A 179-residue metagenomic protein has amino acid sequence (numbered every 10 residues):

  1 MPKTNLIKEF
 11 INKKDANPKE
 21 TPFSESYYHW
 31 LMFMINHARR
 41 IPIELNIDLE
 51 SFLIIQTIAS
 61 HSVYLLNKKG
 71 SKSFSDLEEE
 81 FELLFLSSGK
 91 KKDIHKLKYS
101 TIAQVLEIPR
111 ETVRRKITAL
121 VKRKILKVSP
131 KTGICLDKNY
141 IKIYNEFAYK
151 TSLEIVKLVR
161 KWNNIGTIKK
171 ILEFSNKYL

Functional and structural regions predicted by a protein language model:
M1-T57: N-terminal leader segment of winged-helix/HTH proteins
L53-H95: Short helix->loop/beta-hairpin flanking segments within DNA-binding domains
F81, F85, K98, I125 (+1 more regions): Short, cationic-aromatic polyanion-contact patches
I94-L106, L120: A short alpha-helical element within helix-turn-helix/winged-helix DNA-binding domains across DNA-binding proteins
E111-T112, T118: Key DNA-contact positions within bacterial/archaeal DNA-binding proteins
R115, R123: Major-groove DNA-recognition helix of helix-turn-helix-type DNA-binding domains
K142-S175: Short, amphipathic alpha-helical interaction segments positioned at domain boundaries
